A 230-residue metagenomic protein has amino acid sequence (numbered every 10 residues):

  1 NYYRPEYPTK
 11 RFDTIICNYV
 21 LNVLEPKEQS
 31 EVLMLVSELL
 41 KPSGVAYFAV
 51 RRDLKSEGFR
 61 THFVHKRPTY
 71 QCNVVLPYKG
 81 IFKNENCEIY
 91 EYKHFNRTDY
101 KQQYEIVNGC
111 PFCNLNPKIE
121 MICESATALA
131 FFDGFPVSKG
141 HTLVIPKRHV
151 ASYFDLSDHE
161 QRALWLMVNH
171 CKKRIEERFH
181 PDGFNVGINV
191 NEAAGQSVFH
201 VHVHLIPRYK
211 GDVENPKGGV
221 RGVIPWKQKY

Functional and structural regions predicted by a protein language model:
N1-P8, L35, V45-Q103: Class I (Rossmann-like) S-adenosyl-L-methionine-dependent methyltransferase catalytic domain, capturing the SAM-binding
T9-K10, V198: A short, aliphatic-rich alpha-helical micro-motif
F12-D13, V201: Local beta-strand N-terminus motif with an aromatic residue
I16-Y19: A conserved beta-strand element that flanks and buttresses the S-adenosyl-L-methionine
V23-L35: A short, conserved alpha-helix within the catalytic core of class I
L24, L54-G58, A194-S197, E214: Short catalytic/ligand-binding loop motif for oxyanion handling, primarily in non-cytosolic enzymes, centered on
K101-Y230: HIT superfamily nucleotide-processing domains
